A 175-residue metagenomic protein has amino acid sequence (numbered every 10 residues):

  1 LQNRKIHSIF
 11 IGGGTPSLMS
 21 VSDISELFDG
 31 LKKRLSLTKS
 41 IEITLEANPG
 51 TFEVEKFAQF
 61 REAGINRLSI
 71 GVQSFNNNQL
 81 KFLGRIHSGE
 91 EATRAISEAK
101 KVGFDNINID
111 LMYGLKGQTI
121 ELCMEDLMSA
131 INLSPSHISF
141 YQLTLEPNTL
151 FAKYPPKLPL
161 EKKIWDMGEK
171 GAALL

Functional and structural regions predicted by a protein language model:
L1: Radical SAM [4Fe-4S] cluster-binding motif and immediate context
R4-A173: Conserved non-cysteine loop/helix-boundary elements of the Radical SAM core domain that shape
